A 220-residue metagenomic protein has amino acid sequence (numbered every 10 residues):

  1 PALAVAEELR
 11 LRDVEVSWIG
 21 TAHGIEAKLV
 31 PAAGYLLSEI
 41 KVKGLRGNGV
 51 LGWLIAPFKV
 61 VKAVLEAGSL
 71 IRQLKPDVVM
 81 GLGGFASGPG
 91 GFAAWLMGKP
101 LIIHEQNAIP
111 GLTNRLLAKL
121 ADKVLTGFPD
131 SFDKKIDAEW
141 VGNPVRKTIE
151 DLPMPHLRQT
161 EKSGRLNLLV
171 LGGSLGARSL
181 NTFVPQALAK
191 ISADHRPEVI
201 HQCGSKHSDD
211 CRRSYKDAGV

Functional and structural regions predicted by a protein language model:
P1-L9: Short amphipathic alpha-helix
E8-K59, S205-H207: Conserved nucleotide-sugar phosphate-binding/catalytic loop shared by glycosyltransferases and other
V14-E15, I25, L36, W95-P155: Active-site-proximal region of nucleotide-activated glycan assembly enzymes, centered on histidine/acidic-rich loops
T21-H23, V42, Q106, P129 (+3 more regions): Cofactor-binding loop segments of dinucleotide-utilizing enzymes, especially the Rossmann-like FAD- and NAD(P)+-binding
L29, A33, M154-V220: Donor-nucleotide binding loops and adjacent catalytic segments primarily of GT-B fold Leloir glycosyltransferases
G47-V78: An amphipathic, basic-hydrophobic alpha-helix
E66-V79, S87-I102, R115-L120: Glycosyltransferases and closely related glycan-assembly transferases that use nucleotide-activated donors
